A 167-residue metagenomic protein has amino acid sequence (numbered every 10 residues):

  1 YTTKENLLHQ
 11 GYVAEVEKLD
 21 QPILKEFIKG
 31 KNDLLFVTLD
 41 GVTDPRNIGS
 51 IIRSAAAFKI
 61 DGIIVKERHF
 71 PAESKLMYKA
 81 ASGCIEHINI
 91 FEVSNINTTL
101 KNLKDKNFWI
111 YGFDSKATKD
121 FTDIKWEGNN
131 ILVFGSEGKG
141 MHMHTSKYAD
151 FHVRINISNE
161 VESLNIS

Functional and structural regions predicted by a protein language model:
Y1-E26: N-terminal positively charged helical leader segments and presequences
K31-K119: RNA substrate-binding interface of SAM-dependent RNA methyltransferases
N47-S50, M141, I166: Short glycine/serine/threonine-rich phosphate/pyrophosphate-binding segments that cradle anionic phosphate groups
A57, Y78-S82, M143-S167: Structured adenosyl-cofactor binding patch, chiefly the S-adenosyl-L-methionine
R68-F70, E137-K139, I157-E162: Short, acidic/turn-prone active-site loops that include or flank metal/cofactor- and phosphate-binding residues
F70-L76, K139-S146: Short, glycine/polar-rich helix-capping loops at beta-to-alpha or helix-loop-helix junctions that flank or form
W126-E127: Charged helix-capping and loop-helix junction motifs
